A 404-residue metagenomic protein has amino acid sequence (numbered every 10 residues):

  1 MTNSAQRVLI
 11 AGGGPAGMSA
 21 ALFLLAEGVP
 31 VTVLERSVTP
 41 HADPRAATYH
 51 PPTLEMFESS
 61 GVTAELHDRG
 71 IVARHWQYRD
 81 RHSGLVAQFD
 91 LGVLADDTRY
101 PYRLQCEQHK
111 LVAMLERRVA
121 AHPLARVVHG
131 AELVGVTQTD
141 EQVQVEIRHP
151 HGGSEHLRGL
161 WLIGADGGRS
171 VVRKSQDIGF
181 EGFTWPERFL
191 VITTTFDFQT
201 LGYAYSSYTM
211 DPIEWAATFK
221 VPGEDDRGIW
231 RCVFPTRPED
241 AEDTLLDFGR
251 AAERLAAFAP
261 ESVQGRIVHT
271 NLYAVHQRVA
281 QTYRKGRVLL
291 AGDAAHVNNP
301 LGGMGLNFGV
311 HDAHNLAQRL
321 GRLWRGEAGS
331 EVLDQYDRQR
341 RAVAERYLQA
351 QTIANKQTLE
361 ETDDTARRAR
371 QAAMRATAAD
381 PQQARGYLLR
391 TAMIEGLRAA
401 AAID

Functional and structural regions predicted by a protein language model:
S4-R7: Extreme N-terminal starter segment of soluble prokaryotic enzymes
A11-L22, A26, P30, L115 (+3 more regions): Conserved mid-domain beta->alpha element of the FAD-binding
L25-A46: Glycine-rich FAD pyrophosphate-binding loop
R45, H50-R118, L348: Active-site-adjacent segment of FAD-dependent monooxygenases/related oxidoreductases
R117, D140, W161, A165-N271 (+1 more regions): Conserved FAD-binding catalytic core of PHBH/FMO-like flavoproteins
H129-V143: A conserved short coil-to-beta-strand element within the FAD-binding core of flavoproteins
H151-W161: Core beta-strand elements of the Rossmann-like FAD/NAD(P) dinucleotide-binding domain in flavoenzyme oxidoreductases
R319-D404: C-terminal helical "tail/cap" subdomain of flavin- and related membrane-associated enzymes
